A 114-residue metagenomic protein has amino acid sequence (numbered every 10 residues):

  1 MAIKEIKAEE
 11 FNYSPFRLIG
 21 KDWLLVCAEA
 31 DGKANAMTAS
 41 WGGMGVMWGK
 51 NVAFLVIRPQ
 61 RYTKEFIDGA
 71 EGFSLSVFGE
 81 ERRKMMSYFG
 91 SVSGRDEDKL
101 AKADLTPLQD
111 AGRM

Functional and structural regions predicted by a protein language model:
M1-M114: Active-site-proximal mixed secondary-structure blocks
